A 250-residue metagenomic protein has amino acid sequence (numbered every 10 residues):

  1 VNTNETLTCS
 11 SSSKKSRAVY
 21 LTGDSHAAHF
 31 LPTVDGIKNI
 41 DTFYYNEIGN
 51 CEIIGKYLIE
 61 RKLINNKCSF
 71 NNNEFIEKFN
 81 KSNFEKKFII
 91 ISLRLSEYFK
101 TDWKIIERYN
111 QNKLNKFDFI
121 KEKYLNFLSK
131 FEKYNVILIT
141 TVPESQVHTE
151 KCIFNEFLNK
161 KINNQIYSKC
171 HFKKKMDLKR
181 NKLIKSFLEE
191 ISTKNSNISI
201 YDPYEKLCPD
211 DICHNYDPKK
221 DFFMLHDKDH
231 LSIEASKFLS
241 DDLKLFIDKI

Functional and structural regions predicted by a protein language model:
V1-I250: Extracellular/periplasmic envelope-modification machinery, especially enzymes that add or remove acyl/ester groups on
